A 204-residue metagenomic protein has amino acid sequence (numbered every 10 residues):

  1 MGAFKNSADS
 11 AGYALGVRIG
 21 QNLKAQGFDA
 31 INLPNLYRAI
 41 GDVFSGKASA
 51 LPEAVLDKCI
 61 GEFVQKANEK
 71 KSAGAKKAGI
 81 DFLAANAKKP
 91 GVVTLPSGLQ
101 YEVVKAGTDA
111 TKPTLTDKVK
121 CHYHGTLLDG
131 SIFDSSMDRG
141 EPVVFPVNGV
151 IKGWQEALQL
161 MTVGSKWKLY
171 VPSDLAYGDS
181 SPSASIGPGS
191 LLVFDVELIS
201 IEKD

Functional and structural regions predicted by a protein language model:
M1-D204: Cross-family detector of peptidyl-prolyl cis-trans isomerase
